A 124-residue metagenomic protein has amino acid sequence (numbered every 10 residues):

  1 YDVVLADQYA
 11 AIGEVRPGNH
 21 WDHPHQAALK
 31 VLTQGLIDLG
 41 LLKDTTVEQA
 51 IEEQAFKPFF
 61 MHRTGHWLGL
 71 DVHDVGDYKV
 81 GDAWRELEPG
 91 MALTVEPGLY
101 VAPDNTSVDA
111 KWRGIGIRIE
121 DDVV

Functional and structural regions predicted by a protein language model:
Y1-V124: Active-site neighborhoods and metal-handling regions in enzymes and metal-associated proteins
